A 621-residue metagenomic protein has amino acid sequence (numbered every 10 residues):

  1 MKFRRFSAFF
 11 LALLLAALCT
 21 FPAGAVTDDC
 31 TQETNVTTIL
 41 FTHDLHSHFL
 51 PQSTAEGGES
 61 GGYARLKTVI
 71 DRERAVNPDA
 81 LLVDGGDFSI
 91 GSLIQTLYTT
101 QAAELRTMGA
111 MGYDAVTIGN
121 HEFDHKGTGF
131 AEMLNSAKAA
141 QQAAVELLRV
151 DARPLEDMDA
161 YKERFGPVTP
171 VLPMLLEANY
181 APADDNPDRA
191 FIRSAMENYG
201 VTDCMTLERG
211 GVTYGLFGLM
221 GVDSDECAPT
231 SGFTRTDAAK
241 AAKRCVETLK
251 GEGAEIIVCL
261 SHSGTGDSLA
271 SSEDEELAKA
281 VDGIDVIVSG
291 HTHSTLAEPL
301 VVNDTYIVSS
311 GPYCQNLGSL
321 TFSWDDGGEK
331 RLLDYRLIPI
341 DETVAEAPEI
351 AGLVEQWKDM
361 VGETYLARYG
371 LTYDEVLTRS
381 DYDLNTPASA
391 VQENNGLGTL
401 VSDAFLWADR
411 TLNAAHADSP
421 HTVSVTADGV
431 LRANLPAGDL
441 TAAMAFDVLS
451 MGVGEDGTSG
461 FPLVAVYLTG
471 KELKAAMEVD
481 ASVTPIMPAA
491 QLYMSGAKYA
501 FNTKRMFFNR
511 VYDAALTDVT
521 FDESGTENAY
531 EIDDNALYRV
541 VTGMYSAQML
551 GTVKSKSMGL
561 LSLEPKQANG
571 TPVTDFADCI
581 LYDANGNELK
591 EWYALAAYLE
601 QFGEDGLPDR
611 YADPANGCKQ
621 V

Functional and structural regions predicted by a protein language model:
M1-T27: Gram-positive cell-envelope targeting signals
F9, M133, A476-V479: Generic alpha-helical secondary-structure signal
L13-T20, V83, D518, L560-P565: Generic detector of low-complexity/intrinsically disordered segments and short hydrophobic N-terminal stretches
L15, A102, V246, H291-T292 (+2 more regions): Short hydrophobic/aromatic-rich motifs at helix boundaries and adjacent loops
A17, A102, Y306, T484-P485: A short hydrophobic/aromatic micro-motif that marks alpha-helical segments and, especially, helix-coil
V26-T343, L400-D403: Acidic, metal/ion-coordinating pockets
D29-T38, S47-E56, Y63-A75, A110 (+5 more regions): Catalytic centers of hydrolytic enzymes
